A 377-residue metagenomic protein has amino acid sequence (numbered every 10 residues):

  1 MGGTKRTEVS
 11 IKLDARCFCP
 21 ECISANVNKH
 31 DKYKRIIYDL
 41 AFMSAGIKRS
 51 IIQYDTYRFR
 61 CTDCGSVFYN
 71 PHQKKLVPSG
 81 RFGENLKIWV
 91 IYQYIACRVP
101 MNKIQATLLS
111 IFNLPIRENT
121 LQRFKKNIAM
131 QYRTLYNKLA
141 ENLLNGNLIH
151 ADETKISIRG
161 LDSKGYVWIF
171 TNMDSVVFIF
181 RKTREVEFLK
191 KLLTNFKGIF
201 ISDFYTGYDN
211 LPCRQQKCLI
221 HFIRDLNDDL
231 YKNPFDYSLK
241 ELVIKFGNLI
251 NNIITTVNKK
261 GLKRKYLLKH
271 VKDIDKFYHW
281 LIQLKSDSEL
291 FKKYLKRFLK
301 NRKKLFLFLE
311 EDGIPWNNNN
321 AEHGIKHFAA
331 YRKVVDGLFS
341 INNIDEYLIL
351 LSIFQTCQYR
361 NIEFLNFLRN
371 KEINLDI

Functional and structural regions predicted by a protein language model:
M1, I111-L114, T120-T206, R214: RNase H-like nuclease fold core
M1-P78, Q122, A151, Y266: Short, flexible loop/hinge motifs at secondary-structure junctions
C19, V27, C61, V90 (+10 more regions): Mobile genetic element proteins and their domesticated derivatives, centered on retroelements and DNA transposons
E84-C97: Short, amphipathic alpha-helical "recognition" segments used to contact nucleic acids or chromatin
I95-V99, D162-V176, F222, L350-I353: Short conserved beta-strand segments at catalytic cores or DNA/RNA-binding microdomains of nucleic-acid binding
N102-N113: DNA-recognition alpha helix
F204-V243: Conserved beta-strand -> loop -> alpha-helix junction used to position metal-binding or nucleic-acid-contacting
G207, L242-I377: Acidic/histidine-rich catalytic cores and adjacent linkers of DNA breakage/strand-transfer/modification proteins
